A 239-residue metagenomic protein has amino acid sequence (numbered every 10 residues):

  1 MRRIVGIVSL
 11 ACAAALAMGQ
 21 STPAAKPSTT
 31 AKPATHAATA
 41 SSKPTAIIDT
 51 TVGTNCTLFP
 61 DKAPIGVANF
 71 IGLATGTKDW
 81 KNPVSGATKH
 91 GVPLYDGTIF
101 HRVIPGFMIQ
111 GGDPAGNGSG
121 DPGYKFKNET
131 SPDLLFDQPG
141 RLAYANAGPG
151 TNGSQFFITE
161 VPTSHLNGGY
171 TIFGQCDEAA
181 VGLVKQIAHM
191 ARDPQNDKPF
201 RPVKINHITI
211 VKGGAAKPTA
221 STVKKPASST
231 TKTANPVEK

Functional and structural regions predicted by a protein language model:
R2-G6, A17-K239: Cyclophilin-like peptidyl-prolyl cis-trans isomerases
L10-A11: Short, linear, compositionally biased motifs with a strong N-terminal bias
